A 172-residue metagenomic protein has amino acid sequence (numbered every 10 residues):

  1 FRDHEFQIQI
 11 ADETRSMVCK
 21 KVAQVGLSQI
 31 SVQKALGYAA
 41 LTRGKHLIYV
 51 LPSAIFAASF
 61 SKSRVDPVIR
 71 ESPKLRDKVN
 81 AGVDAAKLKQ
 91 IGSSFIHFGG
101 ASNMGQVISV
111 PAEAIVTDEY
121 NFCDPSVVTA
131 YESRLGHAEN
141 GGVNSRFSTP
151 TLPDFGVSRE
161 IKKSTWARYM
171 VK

Functional and structural regions predicted by a protein language model:
F1-K172: Phosphate/NTP-binding elements of NTP-utilizing enzymes
